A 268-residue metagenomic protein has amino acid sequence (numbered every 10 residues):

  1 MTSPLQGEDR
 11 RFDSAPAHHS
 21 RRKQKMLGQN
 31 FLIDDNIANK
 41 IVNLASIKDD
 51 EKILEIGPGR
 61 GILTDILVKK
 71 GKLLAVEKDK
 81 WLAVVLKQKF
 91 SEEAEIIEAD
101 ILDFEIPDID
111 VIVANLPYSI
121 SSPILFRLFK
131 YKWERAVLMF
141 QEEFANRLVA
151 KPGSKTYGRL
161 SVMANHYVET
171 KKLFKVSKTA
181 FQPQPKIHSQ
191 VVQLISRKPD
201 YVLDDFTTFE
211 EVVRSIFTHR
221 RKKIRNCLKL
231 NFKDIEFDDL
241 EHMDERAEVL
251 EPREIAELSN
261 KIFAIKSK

Functional and structural regions predicted by a protein language model:
Q6, H18-H19: Low-complexity, intrinsically disordered or signal/transmembrane-proximal segments
R21-S215, R253-A264: Catalytic cores of RNA-modifying enzymes
S215-K268: C-terminal lobe and adjacent flexible extensions of AdoMet/dcAdoMet transferase-like proteins
